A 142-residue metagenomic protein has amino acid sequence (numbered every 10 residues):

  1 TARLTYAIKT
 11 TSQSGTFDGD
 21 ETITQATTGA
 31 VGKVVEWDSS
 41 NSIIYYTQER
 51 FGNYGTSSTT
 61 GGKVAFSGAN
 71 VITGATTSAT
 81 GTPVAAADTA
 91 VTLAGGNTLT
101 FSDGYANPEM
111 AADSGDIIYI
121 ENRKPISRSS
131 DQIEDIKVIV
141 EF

Functional and structural regions predicted by a protein language model:
T1-F142: Interface-prone segments of viral and bacterial extracellular assemblies
